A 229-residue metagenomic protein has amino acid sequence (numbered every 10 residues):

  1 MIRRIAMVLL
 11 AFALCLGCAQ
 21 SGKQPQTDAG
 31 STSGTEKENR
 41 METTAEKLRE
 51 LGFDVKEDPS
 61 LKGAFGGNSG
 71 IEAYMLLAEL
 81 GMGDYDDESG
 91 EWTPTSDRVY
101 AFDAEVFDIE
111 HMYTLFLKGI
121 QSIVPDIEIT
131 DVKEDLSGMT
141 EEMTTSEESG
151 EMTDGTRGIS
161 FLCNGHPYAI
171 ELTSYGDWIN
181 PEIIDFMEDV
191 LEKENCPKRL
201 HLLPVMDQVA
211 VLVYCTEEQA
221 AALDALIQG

Functional and structural regions predicted by a protein language model:
M1-I2, M41: Extreme N-termini of proteins with methionine-enriched Sec-type signal peptides or N-terminal signal-anchor
R3-A11: Sec-dependent signal peptide recognition, specifically the positively charged N-region followed immediately by
L14-G17: C-terminal motif of bacterial Sec signal peptides marking the signal peptidase cleavage site
S21-G229: Contiguous interface-forming segments/domains that mediate binding rather than catalysis
